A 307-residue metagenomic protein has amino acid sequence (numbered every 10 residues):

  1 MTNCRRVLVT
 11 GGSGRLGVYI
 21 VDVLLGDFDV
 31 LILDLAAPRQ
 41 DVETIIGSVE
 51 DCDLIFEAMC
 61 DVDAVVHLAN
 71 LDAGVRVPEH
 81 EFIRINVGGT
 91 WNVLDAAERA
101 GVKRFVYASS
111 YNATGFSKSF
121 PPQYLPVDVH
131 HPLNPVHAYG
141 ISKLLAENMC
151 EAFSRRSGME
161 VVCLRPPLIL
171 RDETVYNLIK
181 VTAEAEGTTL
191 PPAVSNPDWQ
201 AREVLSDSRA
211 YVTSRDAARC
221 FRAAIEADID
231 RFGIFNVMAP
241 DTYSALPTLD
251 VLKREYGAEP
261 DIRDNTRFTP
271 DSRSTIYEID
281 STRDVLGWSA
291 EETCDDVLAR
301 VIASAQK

Functional and structural regions predicted by a protein language model:
R6, R273, D280-V285, E292-K307: Amphipathic terminal alpha-helices
V7-G26: N-terminal Rossmann NAD(P)H-binding glycine-rich loop of SDR-like oxidoreductase domains
R39, G47-I85: NAD(P)H-binding glycine-rich loop region in Rossmannoid oxidoreductase-like domains and their noncatalytic homologs
V65, V77-F105: NAD(P)-cofactor binding segment of oxidoreductase domains
R84, P121-V161: Catalytic helix-loop patch of NAD(P)-dependent Rossmann-fold dehydrogenases
N92-H137: Conserved Rossmann-fold NAD(P)-dependent oxidoreductase catalytic core, especially the SDR/UDP-sugar
E151-A210, S214-D216: NAD(P)-dependent short-chain dehydrogenase/reductase
S208, D216-P270: Mid/C-terminal beta-alpha module of Rossmann-like enzyme folds, strongest in SDR-family dehydrogenases/epimerases
